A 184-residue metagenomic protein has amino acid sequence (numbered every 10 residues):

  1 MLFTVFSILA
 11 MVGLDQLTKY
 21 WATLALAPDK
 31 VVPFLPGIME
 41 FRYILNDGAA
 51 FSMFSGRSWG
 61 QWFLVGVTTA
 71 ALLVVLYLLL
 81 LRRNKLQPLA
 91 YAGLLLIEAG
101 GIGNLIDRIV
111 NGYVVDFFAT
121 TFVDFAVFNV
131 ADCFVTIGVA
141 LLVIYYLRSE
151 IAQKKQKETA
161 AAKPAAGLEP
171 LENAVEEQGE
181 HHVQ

Functional and structural regions predicted by a protein language model:
M1-Q184: Alpha-helical transmembrane bundles and membrane-interface segments of multipass inner-membrane proteins
